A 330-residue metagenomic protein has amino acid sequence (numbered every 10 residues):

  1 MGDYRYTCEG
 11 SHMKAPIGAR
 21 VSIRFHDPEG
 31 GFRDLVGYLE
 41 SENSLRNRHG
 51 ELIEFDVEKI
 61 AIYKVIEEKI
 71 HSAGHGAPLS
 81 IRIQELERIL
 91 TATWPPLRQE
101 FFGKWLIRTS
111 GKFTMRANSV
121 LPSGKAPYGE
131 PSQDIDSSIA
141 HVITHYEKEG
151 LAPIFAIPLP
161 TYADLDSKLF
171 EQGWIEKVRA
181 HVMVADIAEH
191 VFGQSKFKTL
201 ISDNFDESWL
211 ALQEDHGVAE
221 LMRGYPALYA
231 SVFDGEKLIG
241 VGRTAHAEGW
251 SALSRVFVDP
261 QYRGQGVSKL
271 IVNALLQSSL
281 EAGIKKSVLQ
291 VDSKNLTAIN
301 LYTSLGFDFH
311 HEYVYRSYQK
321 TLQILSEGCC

Functional and structural regions predicted by a protein language model:
G2-F102, L106-G111: Conserved RNA-binding domains used in RNP assembly and mRNA/RNA metabolism
G2-S11, A15-I17, I60, E68-L79 (+6 more regions): Short amphipathic alpha-helix that is part of the acyltransferase structural core
W94-R98, L106, D134-E207, R316-Y318: Acyl-donor-binding surface of acyltransferase catalytic domains
D134-I143, R255-V258, G264-E281, N300-S304: Conserved acetyl-CoA-binding loop-helix of GNAT-fold acetyltransferases
E149-P158, S279-Q290: Conserved GNAT acetyl-CoA-binding A-motif
A156-A163, P260, L289-I299, Y315-L322: Conserved beta-strand-loop-alpha-helix junction that forms the acyl-donor binding cleft
P160-E176, K269, S293-E312: Conserved active-site alpha-helix within GNAT-family acetyltransferase domains
A219-P260: A conserved beta-strand-loop-helix scaffold within acyl/acetyltransferase catalytic domains
